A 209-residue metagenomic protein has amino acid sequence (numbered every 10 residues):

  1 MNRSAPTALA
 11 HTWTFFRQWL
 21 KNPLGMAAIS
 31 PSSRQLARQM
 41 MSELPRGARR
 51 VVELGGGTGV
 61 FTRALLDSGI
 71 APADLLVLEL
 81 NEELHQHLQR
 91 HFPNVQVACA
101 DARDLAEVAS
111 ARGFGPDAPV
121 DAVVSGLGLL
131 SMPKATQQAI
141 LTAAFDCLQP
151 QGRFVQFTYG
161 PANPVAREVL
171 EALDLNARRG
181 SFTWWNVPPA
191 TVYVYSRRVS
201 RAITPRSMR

Functional and structural regions predicted by a protein language model:
A8-R46: Class I SAM-dependent methyltransferase Rossmann-like catalytic core, especially the SAM/SAH-binding loop
A48-G57: Conserved class I S-adenosyl-L-methionine
G59-R63: Glycine-rich SAM-binding Motif I of class I
N81, D101: Conserved SAM/SAH-binding beta-strand->alpha-helix loop
L88-Q89: Conserved SAM-binding loop
Q138-P150: A short glycine-rich, Lys/Arg-flanked "PGG" loop and its adjoining helix->strand segment in the class I
Q151-Y159: Conserved beta-strand signature within the Rossmann-like core of class I S-adenosyl-L-methionine
F182-R209: Core SAM-dependent methyltransferase catalytic element
